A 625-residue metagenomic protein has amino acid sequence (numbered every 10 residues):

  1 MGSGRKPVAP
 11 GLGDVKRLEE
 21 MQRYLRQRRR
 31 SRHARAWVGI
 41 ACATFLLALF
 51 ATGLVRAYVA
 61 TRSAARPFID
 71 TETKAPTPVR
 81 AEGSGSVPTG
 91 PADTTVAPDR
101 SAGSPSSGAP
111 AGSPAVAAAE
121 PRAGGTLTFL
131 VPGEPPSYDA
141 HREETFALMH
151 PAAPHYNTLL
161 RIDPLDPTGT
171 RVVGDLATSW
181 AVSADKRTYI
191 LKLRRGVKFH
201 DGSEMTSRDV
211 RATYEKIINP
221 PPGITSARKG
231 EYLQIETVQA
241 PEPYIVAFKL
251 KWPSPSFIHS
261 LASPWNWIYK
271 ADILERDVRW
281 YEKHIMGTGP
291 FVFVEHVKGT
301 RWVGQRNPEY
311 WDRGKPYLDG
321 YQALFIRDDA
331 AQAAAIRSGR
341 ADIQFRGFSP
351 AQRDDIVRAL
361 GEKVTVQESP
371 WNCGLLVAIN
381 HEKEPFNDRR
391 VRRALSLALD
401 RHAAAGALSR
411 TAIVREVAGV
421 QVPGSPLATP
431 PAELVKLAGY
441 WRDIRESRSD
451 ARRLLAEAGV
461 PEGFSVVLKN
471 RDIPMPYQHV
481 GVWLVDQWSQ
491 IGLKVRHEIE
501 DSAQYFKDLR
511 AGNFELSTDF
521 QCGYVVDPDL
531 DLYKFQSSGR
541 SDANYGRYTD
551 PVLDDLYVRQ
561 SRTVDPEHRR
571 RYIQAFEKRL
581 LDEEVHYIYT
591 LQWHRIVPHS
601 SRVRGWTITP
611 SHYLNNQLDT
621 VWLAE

Functional and structural regions predicted by a protein language model:
H33, P78-R80, T94, F129 (+8 more regions): Ligand/substrate-recognition segments at binding pockets and active sites
L47-F68, P105-A111, H150, V297 (+6 more regions): Detector for C-terminal structural segments
G53, G112-A115, T128-A184, E215 (+1 more regions): N-terminal lobe/hinge region of extracytoplasmic solute-binding protein
R56, R122, K192, S226-D272: Surface-exposed binding/hinge segments that line and control ligand-binding clefts or catalytic entry sites
T128, T206-T213, P243-K249, G289-P290 (+7 more regions): Alpha-helical secondary-structure segments
L160-P167, A262-P316, G320, D328-A330 (+2 more regions): Gly/Pro-rich hinge or "lid" segments in bacterial periplasmic/extracellular proteins
R194, P308-D355, R393, V485 (+2 more regions): Ligand-site clamp/hinge motif
T237-V238, V294-V303, L324-K383, G406-A407 (+1 more regions): Extracellular/periplasmic solute-recognition and catalytic clefts
